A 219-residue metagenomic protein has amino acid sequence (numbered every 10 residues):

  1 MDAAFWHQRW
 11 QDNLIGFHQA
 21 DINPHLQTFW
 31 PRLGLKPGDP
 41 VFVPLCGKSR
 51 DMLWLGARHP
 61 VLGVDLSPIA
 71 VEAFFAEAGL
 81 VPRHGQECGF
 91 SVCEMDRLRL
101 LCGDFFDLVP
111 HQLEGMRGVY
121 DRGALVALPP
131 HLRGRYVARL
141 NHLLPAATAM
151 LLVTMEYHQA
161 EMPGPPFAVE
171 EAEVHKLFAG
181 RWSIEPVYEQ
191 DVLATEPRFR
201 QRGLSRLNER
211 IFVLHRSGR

Functional and structural regions predicted by a protein language model:
M1-G38, K48-M52, P60-L98, C102-Q112 (+2 more regions): Class I (Rossmann-like) S-adenosyl-L-methionine-dependent methyltransferase catalytic domain, capturing the SAM-binding
L14, G123-A124: Short amphipathic alpha-helical interaction patches enriched in hydrophobic/aromatic residues with interspersed Lys/Arg
G38, G115-M116, A124: Local beta-strand N-terminus motif with an aromatic residue
F42-G47, A124: Class I SAM-dependent methyltransferase "Motif I" SAM/SAH-binding loop
G56: Gly/Ala-rich phosphate-binding loop of Rossmann-like dinucleotide-binding domains, activating on the conserved
Y120: A conserved beta-strand element that flanks and buttresses the S-adenosyl-L-methionine
A127-R139: A short, conserved alpha-helix within the catalytic core of class I
